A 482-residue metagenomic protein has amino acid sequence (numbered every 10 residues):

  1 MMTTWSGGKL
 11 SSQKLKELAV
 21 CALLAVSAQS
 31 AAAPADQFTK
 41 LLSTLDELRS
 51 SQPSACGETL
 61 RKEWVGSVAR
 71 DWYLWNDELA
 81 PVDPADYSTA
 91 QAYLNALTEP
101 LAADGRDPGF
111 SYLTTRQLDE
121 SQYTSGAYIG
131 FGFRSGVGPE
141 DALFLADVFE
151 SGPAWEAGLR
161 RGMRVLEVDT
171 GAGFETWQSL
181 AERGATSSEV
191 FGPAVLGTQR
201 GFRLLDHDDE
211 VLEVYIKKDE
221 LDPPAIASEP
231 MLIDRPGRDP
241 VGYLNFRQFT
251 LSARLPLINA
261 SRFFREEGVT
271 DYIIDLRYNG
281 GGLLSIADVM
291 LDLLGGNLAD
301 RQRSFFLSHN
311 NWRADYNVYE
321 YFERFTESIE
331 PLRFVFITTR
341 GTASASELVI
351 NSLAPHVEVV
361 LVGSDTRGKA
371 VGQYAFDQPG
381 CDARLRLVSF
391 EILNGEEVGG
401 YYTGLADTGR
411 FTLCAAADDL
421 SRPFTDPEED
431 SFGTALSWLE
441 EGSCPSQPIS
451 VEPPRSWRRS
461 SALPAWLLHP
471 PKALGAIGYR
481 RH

Functional and structural regions predicted by a protein language model:
M1-M2, H356: Short intrinsically disordered, low-complexity coil segments enriched in acidic
T3-A19: Bacterial N-terminal signal peptides that target proteins for export
K16-L18, R61, P427-F432: Alpha-helical structural motif
L24, E63-D71, G433-S437: Short, hydrophobic/amphipathic alpha-helical patches that form generic packing surfaces within helical domains
S27-S30: N-terminal signal peptide c-region/cleavage motif recognized by signal peptidases
A32-D271, I286, V451-H482: Flexible, low-complexity junctional segments that flank or bridge functional domains
G237-L244, Q248-D271, N279-H482: C-terminal "post-core" interaction segments
I274: P-loop NTPase catalytic core of nucleic-acid-dependent motor ATPases
